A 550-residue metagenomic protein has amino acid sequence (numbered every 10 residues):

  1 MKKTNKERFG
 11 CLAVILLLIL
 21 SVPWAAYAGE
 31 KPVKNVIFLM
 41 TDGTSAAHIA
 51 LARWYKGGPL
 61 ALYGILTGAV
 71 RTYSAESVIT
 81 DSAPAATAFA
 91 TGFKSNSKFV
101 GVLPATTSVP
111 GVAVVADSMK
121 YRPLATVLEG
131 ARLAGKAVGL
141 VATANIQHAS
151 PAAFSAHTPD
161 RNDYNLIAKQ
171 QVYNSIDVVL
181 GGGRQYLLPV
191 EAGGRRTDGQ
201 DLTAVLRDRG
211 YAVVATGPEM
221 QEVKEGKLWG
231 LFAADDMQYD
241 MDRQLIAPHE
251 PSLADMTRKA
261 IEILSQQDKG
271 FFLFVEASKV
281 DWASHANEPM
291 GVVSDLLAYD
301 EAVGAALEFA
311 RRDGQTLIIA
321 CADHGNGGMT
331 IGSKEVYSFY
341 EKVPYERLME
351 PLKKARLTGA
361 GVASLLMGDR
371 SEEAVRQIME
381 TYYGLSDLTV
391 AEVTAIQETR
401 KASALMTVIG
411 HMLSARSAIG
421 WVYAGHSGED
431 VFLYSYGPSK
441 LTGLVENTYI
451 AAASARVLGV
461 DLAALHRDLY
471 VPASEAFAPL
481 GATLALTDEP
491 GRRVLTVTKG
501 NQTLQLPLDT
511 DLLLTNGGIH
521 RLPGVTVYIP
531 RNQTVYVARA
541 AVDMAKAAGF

Functional and structural regions predicted by a protein language model:
K2-L12: Bacterial N-terminal signal peptides that target proteins for export
G10, V22-A25: Short, intrinsically disordered, low-complexity terminal segments
A13-S21: Bacterial N-terminal signal peptides
A26-E30: Boundary at the C-terminal end of the N-terminal hydrophobic targeting segment
V33-N35, T44-I49, W54-T91, N96 (+2 more regions): A post-motif C-terminal structural segment
K34, F38-G43, A47-H48, R53 (+1 more regions): Active-site-adjacent structural elements in enzyme catalytic domains
S97-K169, S175: Extracytoplasmic mature domains of secreted/periplasmic and thylakoid-lumen proteins
